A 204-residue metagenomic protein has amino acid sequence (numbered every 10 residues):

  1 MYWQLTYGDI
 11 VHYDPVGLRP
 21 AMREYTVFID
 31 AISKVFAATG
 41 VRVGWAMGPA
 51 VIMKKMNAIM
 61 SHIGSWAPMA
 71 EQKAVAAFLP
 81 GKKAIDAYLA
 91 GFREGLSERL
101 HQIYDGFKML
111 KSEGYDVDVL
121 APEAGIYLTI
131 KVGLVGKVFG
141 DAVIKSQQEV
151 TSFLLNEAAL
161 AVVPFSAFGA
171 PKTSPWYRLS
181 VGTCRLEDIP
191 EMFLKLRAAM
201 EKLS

Functional and structural regions predicted by a protein language model:
M1-S204: PLP-dependent class I/II
